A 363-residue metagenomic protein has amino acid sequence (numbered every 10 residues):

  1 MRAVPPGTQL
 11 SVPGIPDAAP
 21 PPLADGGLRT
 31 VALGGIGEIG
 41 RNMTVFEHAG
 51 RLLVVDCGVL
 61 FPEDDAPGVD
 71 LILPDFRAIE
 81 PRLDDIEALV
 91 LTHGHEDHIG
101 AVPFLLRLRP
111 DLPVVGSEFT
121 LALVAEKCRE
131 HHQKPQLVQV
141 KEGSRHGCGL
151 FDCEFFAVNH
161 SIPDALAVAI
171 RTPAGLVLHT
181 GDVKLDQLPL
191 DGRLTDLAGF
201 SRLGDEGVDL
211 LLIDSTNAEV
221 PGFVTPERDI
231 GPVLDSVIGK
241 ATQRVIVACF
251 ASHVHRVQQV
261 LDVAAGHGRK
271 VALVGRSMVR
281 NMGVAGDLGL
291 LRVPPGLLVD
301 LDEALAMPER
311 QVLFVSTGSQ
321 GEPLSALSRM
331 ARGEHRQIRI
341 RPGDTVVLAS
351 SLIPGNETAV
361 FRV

Functional and structural regions predicted by a protein language model:
R2-V90, H95-M307, E322-R339, I353-R362: His/Asp/Glu-rich metal-coordinating catalytic cores of metallo-dependent phosphodiesterases/hydrolases acting on
E87, D209, V312, D344-V347: Conserved acidic residues
Q311-Q320: Conserved two-lobed SF2 helicase motor
